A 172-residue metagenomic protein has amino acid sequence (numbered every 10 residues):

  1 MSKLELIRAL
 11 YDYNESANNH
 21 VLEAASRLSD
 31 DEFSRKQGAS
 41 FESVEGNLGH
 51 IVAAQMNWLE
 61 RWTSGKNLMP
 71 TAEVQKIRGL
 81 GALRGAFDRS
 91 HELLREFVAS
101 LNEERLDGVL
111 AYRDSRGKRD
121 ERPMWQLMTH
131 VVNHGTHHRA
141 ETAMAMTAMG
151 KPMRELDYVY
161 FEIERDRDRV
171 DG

Functional and structural regions predicted by a protein language model:
M1-L10, S34: Short, charged, low-complexity loops and linkers
K3-L4, D30, Q55, E103: Alpha-helix initiation and N-capping motif
K3-L6, R78-G79, L94, Q126-M128: A ubiquitous short alpha-helical element
I7-L10, V44, L83, L106: Hydrophobic side chains within well-formed alpha-helices
A9-H20, G85-R89, L93: A non-catalytic, amphipathic alpha-helix used as a structural packing/dimerization or gating element in enzyme scaffolds
Y11-E23, R27-E73, D114-G172: Short, contiguous alpha-helical
G65-L106: Helix-adjacent hinge/juxtasegments
E103-S115: Carboxylate-rich helix-loop segments that flank metal/cofactor sites and access channels in metalloenzymes
